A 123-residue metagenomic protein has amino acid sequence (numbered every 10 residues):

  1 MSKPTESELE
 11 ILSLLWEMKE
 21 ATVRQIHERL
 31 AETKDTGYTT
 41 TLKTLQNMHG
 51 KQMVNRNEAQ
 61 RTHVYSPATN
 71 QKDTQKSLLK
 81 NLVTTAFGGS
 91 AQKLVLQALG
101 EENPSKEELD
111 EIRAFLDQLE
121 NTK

Functional and structural regions predicted by a protein language model:
M1-L14, D73, T122: Short alpha-helical segments that sit at the start of domains
T5-S7, A59-S77: Short, cationic-aromatic polyanion-contact patches
L15-K19: Short helix-to-turn junction characteristic of helix-turn-helix DNA-binding domains, especially the helix
A21-L30: Short acidic, hydrophobic short linear motifs in intrinsically disordered regions
T44-N47: Alpha-helical DNA-recognition elements
Q52: Glycine-centered, phosphate/nucleic-acid-interacting loop/turn motifs that mediate DNA/RNA or nucleotide
R56: Short beta-strand "wing" residues that participate in macromolecule-binding interfaces
L78-Q118: Amphipathic alpha-helical dimerization/coiled-coil segments that flank or bridge DNA-binding/regulatory modules
